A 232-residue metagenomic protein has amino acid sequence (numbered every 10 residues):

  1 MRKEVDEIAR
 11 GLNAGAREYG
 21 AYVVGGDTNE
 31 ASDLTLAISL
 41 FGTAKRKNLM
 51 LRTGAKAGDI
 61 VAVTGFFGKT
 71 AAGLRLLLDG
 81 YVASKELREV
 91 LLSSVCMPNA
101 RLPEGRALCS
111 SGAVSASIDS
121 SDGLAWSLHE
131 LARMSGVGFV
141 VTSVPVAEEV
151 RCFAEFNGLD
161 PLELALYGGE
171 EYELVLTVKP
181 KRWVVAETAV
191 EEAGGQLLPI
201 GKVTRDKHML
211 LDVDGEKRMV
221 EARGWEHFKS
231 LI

Functional and structural regions predicted by a protein language model:
M1-I232: Helix-biased detector of long, well-ordered alpha-helical tracts
